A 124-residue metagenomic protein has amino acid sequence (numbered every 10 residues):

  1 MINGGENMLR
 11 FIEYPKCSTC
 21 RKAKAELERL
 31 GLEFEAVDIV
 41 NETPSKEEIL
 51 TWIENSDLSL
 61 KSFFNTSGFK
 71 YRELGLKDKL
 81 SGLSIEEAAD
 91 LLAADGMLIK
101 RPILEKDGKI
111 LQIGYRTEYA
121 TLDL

Functional and structural regions predicted by a protein language model:
I2-N3, N7, L124: Replace "small metal-dependent catalytic modules" with "small catalytic or cofactor-binding modules
G5-L30, F34-I39: Local sequence-structure signature of Cys/Sec-based thiol-disulfide redox active-site neighborhoods
N41-L124: Thiol/selenol-based redox catalytic cores and closely related redox-interacting motifs
